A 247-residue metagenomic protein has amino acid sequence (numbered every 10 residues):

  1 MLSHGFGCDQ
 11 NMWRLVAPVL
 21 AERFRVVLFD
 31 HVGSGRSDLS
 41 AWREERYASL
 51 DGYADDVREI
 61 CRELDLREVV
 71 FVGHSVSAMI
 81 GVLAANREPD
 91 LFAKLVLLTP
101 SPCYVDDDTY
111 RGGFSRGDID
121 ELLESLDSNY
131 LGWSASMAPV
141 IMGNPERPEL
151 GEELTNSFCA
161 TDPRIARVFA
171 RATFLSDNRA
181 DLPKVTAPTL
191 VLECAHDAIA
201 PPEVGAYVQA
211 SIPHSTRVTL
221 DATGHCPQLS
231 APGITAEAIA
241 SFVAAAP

Functional and structural regions predicted by a protein language model:
M1-G5, E193: The conserved beta1-alpha1 loop
G5-C8, S75: Active-site glycine-rich loops that stabilize anionic/oxyanionic intermediates across multiple enzyme folds
P18, V27-V76, E237: Active-site loop/oxyanion-hole signature of alpha/beta-hydrolase fold enzymes
V82-S128: Flexible "cap/lid" loop of the alpha/beta hydrolase fold
D106-F114, E124-K184: Conserved alpha/beta-hydrolase catalytic His-Asp/Glu region
V185, V191-E193: Short beta-strand/loop motif that positions the catalytic acidic residue of the alpha/beta-hydrolase fold
H196-A200: Acidic catalytic loop of the alpha/beta-hydrolase fold
S215-P247: Catalytic active-site module of serine/aspartate enzymes centered on a nucleophile-bearing elbow/loop
